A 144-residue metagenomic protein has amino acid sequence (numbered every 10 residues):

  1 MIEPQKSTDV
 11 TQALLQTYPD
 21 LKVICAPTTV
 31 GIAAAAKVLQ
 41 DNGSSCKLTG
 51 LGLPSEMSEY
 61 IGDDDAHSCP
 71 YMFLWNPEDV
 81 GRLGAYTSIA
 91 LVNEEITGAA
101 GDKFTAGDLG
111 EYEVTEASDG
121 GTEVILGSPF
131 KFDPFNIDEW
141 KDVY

Functional and structural regions predicted by a protein language model:
M1-Y60: Hydrophobic alpha-helical
K6-T8, L53-E59, W75-F104: Hydrophobic alpha-helical segments within soluble ligand-binding/sensing domains
T17, D64, L91-E95: Generic structural signal for alpha-helix termini and adjacent loop/cap motifs
C25-T28, F73-E78: Active-site nucleophile and cofactor-binding loops and adjacent substrate-binding regions of central metabolic enzymes
K37, D41, D63, Y86 (+1 more regions): Short, well-ordered alpha-helices that flank and scaffold nucleotide-derived cofactor binding pockets
G50, F73-L74, D133: Structural signal for conserved beta-strand scaffold positions within catalytic alpha/beta enzyme cores
D64-L74: Rossmann-fold dehydrogenase core element
T87-Y144: Hinge/cleft segment of the Venus flytrap/periplasmic-binding protein
